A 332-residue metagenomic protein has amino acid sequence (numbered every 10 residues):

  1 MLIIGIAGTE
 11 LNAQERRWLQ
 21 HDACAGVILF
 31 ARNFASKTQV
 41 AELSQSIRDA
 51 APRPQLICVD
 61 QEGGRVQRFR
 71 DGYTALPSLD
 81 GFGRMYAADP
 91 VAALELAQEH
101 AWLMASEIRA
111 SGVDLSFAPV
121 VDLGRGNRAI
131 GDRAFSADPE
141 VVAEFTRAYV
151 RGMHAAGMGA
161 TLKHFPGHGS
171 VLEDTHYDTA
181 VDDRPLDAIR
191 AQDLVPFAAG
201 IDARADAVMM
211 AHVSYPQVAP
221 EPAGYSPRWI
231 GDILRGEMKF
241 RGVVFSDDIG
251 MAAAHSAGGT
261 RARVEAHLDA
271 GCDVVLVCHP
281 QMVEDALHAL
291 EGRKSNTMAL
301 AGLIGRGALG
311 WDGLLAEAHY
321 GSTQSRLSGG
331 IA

Functional and structural regions predicted by a protein language model:
M1-C58, G63-Y73, I331-A332: N-terminal hydrophobic targeting/anchoring segments and the immediately downstream early-domain regions of hydrolases
I4, R32-A50, Q55, Q67 (+1 more regions): Second-shell residues forming the walls of enzyme active-site clefts
A7-Q20, L96-E107, R190-F197, G258-A266: Short, acidic/polar
A35-E42, A87-S106, D138-F145, D187-A191: Glycine-rich anion/phosphate-binding loops
A50-P77, A97-D122, V142-P166: Glycine-rich, aromatic-flanked loop segments that form ligand/cofactor-binding clefts across common enzyme folds
Y73-V91, S136: A charged helix-plus-loop insertion that forms the helical arch/lid used to bind and gate nucleic-acid substrates
V121-A129: Short, conserved phosphate-binding/catalytic loop or strand-edge motifs used in phosphoryl-/nucleotidyl-transfer
G292-A332: Extended, intrinsically disordered, low-complexity segments
